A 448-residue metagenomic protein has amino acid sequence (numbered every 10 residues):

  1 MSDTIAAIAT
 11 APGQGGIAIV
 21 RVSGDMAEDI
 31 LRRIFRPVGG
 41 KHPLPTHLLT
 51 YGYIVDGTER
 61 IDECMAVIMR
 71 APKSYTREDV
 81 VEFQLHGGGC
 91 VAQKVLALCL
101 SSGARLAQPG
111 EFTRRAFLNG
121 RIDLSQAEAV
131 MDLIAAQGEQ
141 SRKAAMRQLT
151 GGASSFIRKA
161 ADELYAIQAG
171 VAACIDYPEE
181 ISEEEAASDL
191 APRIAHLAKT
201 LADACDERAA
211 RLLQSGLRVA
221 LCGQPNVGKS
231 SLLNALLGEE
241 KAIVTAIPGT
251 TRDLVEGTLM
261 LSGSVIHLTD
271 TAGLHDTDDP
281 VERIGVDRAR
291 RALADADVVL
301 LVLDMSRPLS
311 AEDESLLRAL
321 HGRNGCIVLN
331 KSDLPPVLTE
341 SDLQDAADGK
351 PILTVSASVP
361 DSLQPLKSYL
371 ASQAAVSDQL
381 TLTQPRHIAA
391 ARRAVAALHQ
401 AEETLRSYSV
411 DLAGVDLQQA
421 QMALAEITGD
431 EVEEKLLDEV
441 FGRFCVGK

Functional and structural regions predicted by a protein language model:
M1-K143, R147, G151, D162 (+2 more regions): A glycine-rich (often HGG/GG-containing) alpha/beta subdomain
S2-I8, P12, G52, E139-M260 (+2 more regions): C-terminal-of-GTPase-core extension/linker across diverse P-loop GTPases
S23-G24, G88, P248, M305-S306 (+1 more regions): Short beta->alpha junction loops/turns
T50-D62, A66-R70, G249-T277, D295-V298: Switch I (G2) and immediately adjacent beta-strands of P-loop GTPase domains
R105, V265-H267, P351: Conserved beta-strand segments of alpha/beta enzyme cores
L237, A272-G273, D297, D304-M305 (+1 more regions): Short glycine-/small-residue-rich Rossmann-like dinucleotide-binding loops
L268, V302, V328: Generic enzyme active-site microenvironment
E282-S306: Inter-motif core of Ras-like GTPase G domains
